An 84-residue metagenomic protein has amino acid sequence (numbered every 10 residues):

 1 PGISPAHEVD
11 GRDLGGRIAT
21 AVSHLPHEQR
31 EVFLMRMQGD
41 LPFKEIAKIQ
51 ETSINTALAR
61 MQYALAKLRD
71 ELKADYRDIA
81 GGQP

Functional and structural regions predicted by a protein language model:
P1-S23: Acidic, proline/glycine-rich intrinsically disordered inter-domain spacer in sigma factors
P26: ABC transporter NBD signature
Q29, K44, Q50-A74: DNA-recognition helix of helix-turn-helix
V32-R36: A short pre-motif secondary-structure segment
G39-D40: Flexible coil/turn residues that form the inter-helical turn or adjacent wing/linker of helix-turn-helix
K73-P84: Short, basic, alpha-helical segments at the C-terminal edge of helix-turn-helix-like DNA-binding modules
